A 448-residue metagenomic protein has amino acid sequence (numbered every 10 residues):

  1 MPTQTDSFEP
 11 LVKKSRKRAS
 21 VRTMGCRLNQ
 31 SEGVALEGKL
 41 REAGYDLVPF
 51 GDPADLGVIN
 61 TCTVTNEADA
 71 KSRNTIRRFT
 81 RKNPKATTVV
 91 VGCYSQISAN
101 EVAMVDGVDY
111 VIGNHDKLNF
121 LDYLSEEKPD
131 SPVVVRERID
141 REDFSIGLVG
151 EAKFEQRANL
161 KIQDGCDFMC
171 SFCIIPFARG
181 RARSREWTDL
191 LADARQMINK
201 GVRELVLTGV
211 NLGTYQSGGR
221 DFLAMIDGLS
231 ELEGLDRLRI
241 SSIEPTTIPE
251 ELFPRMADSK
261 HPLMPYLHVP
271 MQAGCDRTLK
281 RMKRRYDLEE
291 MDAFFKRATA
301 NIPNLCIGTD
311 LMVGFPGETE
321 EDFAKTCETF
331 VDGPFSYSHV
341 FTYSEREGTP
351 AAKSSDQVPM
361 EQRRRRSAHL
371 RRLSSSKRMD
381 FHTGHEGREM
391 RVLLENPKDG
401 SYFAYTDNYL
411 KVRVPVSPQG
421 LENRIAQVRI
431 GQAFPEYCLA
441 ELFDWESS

Functional and structural regions predicted by a protein language model:
M1-T208, G213-T214, L267, L288-K296 (+5 more regions): Proteins enriched for Cys/Gly/acidic motifs involved in redox and nucleic-acid/cofactor modification
D6-S7, S20, K353-S448: Terminal RNA-binding accessory module
A68-A70, R181-E186, Q216-R220, K280-R284 (+3 more regions): Short, solvent-exposed loop/turn segments at secondary-structure boundaries
T88-V89, I97-S98, N199-E320: Conserved SAM/AdoMet-binding glycine-rich loop
G107, A257-M264, D332-S336: Glycine-enriched alpha-helix->loop->beta-strand junction motifs that scaffold or abut catalytic
K153-Q156, C166-F168, A273, L305 (+4 more regions): Short flexible coil/turn linkers enriched for glycine and charged/polar residues that connect secondary-structure
C170, L190, L207, I240 (+5 more regions): Conserved, mostly hydrophobic/aromatic
G234, L252, P334-F335, P350-S354 (+2 more regions): Conserved N-terminal phosphate-binding loop of PLP-dependent enzymes in the Aspartate aminotransferase
